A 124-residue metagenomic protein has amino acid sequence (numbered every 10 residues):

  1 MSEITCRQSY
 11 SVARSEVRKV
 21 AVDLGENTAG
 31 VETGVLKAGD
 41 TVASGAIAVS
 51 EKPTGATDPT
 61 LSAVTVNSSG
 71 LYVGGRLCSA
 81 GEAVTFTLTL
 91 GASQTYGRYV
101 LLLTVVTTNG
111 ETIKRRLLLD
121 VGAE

Functional and structural regions predicted by a protein language model:
M1-A38, V121-A123: Predominantly extracytoplasmic/ectodomain segments of secreted and cell-surface proteins
G34-Y72: Change to "...patches in solvent-exposed regions of secreted, membrane-anchored, or virion-exposed structural
Y72-L77, G122-E124: Short, surface-exposed linear segments at secondary-structure transitions and domain or protein termini
R76-T87: Aromatic sugar-binding surface patches on proteins that engage polysaccharides or sugar-phosphate polymers
L90-G97: Surface-exposed, short loops/turns at beta-strand junctions within beta-sandwich domains
R98-L102: Short, conserved beta-strand segments of beta-strand-rich sandwich/propeller modules, principally
T104-T108: Beta-strand-rich extracellular modules
E111-G122: C-terminal edge beta-strand
